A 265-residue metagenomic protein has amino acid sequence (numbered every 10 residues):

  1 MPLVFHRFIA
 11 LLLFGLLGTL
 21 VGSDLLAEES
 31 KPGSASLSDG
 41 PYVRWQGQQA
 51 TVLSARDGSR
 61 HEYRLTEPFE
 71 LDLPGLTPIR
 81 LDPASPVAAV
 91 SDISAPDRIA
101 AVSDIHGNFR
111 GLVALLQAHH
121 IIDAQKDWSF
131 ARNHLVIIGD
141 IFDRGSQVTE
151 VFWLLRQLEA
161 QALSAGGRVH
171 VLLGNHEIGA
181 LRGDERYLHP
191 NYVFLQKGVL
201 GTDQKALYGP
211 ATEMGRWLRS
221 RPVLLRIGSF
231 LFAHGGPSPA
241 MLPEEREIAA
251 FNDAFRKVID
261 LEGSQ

Functional and structural regions predicted by a protein language model:
M1-F5: N-terminal secretory signal peptides that target proteins for export/translocation
I9-L20: Bacterial N-terminal signal peptides
S23-Q265: Feature recognizes metal-dependent phosphohydrolase scaffolds
